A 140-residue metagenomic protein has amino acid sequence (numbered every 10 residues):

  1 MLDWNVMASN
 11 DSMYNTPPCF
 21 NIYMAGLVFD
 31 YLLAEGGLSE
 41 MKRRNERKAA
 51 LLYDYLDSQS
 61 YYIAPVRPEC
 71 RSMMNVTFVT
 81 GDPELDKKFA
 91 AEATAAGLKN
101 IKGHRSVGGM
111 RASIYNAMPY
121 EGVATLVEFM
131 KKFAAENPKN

Functional and structural regions predicted by a protein language model:
M1-Y53, R67, E136-K139: Active-site C-terminal subdomain of aminotransferase-like
S9, S72-V76, G108-M110: Short amphipathic alpha-helical segments
N15-P18, V79, N116: Hydrophobic alpha-helical scaffolding
A25, L33, V76-V79, I114: Short, well-ordered beta-strand elements within core beta-sheets of diverse protein domains
Y31, Y55-Q59, K88-G97, F129-E136: Generic non-transmembrane alpha-helical segments
Y61-P65, G97-G103: A short linear hydrophobic-aromatic micro-motif
Y62-A93: Conserved PLP-binding catalytic core of the aspartate aminotransferase-like
A95, V107-N140: PLP-dependent enzyme catalytic core of the Aspartate aminotransferase-like
